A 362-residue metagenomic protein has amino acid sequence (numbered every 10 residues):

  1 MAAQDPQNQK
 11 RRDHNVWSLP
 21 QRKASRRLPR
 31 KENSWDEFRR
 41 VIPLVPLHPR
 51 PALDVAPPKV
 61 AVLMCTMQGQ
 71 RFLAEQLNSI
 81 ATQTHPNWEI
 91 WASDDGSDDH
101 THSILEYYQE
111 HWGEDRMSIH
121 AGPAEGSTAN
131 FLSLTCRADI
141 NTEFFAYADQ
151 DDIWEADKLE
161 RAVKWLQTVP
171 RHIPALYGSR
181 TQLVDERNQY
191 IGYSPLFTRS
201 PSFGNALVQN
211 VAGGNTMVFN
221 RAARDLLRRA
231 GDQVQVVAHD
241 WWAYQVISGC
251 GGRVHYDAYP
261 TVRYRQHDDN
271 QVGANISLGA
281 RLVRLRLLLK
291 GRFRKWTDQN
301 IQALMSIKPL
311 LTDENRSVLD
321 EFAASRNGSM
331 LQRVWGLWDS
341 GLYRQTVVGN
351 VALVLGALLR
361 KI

Functional and structural regions predicted by a protein language model:
Q4-Q9, K23, K31-E32: Charged/polar low-complexity intrinsically disordered segments
L19, L28, L44-L47: Leucine-biased recognition of intrinsically disordered, low-complexity hydrophobic segments
F38-L278, L358-K361: Nucleotide-sugar donor-binding/catalytic module of glycosyltransferases that assemble extracellular/cell-envelope
R50, R228-D232, V236, W242 (+1 more regions): C-terminal subregions of glycosyltransferases and related glycan-biosynthesis enzymes
